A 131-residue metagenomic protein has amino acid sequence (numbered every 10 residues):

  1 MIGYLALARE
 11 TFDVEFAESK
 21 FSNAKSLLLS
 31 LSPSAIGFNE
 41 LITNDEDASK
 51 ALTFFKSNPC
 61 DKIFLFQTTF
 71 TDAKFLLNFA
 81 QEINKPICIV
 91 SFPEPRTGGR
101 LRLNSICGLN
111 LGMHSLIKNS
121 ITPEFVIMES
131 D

Functional and structural regions predicted by a protein language model:
M1-D131: An N-terminal assembly and electron-transfer interface module characteristic of large anaerobic redox and radical
